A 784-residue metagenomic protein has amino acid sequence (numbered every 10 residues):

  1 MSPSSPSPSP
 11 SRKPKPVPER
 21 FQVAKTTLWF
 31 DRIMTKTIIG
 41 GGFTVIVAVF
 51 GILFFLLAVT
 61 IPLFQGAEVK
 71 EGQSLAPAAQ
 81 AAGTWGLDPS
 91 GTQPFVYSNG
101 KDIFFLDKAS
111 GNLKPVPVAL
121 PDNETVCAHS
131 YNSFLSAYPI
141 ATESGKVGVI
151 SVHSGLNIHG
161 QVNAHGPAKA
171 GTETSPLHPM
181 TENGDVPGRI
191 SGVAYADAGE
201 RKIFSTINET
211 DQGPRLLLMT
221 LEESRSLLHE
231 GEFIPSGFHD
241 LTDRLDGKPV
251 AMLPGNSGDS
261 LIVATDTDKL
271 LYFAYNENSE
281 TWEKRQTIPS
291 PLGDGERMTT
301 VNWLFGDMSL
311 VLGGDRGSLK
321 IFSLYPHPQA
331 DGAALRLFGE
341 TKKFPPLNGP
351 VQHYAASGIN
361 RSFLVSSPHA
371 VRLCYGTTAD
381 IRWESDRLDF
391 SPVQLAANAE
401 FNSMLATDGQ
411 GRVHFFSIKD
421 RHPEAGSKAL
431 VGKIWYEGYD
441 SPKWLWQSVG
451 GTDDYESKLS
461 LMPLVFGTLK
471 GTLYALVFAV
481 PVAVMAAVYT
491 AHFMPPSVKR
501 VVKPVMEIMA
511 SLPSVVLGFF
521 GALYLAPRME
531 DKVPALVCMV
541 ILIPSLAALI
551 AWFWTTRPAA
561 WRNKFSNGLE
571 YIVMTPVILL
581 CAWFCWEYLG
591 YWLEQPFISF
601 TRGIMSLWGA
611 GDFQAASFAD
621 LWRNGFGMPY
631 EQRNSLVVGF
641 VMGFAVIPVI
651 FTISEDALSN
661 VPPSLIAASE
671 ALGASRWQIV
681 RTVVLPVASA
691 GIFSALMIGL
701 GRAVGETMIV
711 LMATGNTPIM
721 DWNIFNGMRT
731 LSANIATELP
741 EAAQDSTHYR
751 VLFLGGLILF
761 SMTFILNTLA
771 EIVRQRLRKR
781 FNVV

Functional and structural regions predicted by a protein language model:
P62, S110-G111, S151-P167, L218-E230 (+4 more regions): Short loop/turn segments immediately following beta-strands, especially the blade-tip and inter-blade linker loops
A79-D88, D122-L135, P179-D197, R244-L253 (+4 more regions): Repeated scaffold domains used in trafficking and secretory/extracellular systems, primarily beta-propellers
K458-T472, A526-S545, K564-V649: Loop-to-helix entry region at the N-terminal start of transmembrane alpha-helices in multi-pass membrane transporters
A475-M506, I550-T556, A770-K779: Transmembrane-helix boundary motif in ABC transporter permease subunits
P495-K503, Y571-I578, E670-S694: Amphipathic cytosolic juxtamembrane alpha-helices at the membrane-cytosol interface of multi-pass membrane transporters
L549-A560, E655, S659, P663 (+3 more regions): C-terminal transmembrane helix and the adjacent membrane-cytosol boundary/short C-terminal tail of inner/organellar
S617, L621-M628, V710-F760: Interhelical loop and adjacent transmembrane-helix boundary motif in polytopic membrane transport permeases
F651-I653, S675-M712: Transmembrane alpha-helices
